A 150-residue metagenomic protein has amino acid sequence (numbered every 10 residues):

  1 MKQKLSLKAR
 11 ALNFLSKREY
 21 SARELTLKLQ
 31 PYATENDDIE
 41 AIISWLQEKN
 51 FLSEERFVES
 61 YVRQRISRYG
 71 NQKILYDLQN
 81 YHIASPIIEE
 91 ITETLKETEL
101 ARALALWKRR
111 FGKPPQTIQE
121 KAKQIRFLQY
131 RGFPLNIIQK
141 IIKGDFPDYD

Functional and structural regions predicted by a protein language model:
M1-D150: An alpha-helical, amphipathic repeat domain used for nucleic-acid recognition, typified by the mTERF helical solenoid
